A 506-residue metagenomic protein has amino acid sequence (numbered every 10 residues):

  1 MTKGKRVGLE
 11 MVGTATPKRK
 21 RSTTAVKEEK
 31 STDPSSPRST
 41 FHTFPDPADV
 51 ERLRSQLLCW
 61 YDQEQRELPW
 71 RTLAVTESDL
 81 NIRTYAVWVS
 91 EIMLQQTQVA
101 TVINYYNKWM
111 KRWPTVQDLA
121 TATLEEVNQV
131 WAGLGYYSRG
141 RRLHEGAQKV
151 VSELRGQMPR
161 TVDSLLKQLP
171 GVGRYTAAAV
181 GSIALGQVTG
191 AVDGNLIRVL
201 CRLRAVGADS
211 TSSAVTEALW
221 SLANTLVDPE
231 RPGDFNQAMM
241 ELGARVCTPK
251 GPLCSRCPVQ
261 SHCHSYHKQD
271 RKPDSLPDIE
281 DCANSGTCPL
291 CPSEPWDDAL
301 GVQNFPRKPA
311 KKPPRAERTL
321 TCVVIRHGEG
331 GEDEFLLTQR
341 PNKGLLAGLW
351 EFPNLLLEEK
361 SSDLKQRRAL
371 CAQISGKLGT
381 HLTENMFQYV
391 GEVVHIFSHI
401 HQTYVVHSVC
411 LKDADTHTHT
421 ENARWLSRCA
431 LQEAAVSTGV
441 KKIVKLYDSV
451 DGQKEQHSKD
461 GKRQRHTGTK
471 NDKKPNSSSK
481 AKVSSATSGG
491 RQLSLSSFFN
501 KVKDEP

Functional and structural regions predicted by a protein language model:
M1-T76, L80, A244-P506: Intrinsically disordered, low-complexity, charged terminal extensions of DNA damage-control enzymes
D62-I279, L378-H381: Catalytic cores of DNA base-excision repair glycosylases
